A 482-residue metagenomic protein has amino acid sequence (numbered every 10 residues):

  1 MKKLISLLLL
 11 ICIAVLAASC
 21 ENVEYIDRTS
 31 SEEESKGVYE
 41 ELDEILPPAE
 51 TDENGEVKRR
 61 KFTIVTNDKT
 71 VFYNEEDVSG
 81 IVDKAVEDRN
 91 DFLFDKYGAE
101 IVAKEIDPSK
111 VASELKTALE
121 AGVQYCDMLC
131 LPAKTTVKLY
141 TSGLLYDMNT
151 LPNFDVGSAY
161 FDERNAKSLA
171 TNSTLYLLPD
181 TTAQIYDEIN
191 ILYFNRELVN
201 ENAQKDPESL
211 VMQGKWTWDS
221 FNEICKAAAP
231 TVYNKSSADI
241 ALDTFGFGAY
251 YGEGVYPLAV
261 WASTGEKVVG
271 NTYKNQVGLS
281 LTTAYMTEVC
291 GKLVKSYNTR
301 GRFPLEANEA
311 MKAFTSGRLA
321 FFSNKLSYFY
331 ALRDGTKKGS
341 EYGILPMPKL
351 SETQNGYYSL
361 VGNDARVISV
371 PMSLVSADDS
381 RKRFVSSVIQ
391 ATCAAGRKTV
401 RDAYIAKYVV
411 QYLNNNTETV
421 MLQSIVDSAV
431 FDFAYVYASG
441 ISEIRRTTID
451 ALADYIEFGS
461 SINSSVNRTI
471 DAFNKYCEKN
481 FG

Functional and structural regions predicted by a protein language model:
M1-I5: Positively charged n-region of N-terminal signal peptides that target proteins for export
S6, A17-S142, G459-G482: Conserved N-terminal structural module of periplasmic/extracytoplasmic solute-binding proteins
V65, V123-L129, A133, A170-L192 (+2 more regions): Extracytoplasmic/periplasmic solute-binding protein
K116-E120, Q124-D127, L131-K134, T141 (+5 more regions): A structural signal for short loop-to-beta-strand junctions that line the ligand-binding cleft of periplasmic/secreted
L139-T150, L332-E352: Ligand-binding "clamshell"
T150-Y160, V211-Q213, E266-E288, E352-S359: Short, solvent-exposed loop/beta-turn-alpha elements that line the ligand-binding surface or hinge of extracytoplasmic
N222-C225, A259-A307: Glycine-centered hinge/linker elements that transmit conformational signals in sensory and ligand-binding systems
M372-S386, Q390-G482: Conserved C-terminal helix/tail region of periplasmic/extracytoplasmic solute-binding proteins
